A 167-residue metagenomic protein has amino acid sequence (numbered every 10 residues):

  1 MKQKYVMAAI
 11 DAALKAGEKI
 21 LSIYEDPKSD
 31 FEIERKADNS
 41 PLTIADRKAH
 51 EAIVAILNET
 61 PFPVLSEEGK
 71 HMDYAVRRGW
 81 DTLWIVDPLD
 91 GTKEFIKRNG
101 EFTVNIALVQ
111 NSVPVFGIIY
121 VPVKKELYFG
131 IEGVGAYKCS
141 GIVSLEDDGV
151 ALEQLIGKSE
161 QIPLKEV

Functional and structural regions predicted by a protein language model:
M1-L89: N-terminal subdomain of lithium-sensitive/metallo-dependent phosphomonoesterases centered on the IMPase/IPPase/PAP
W80-T82, V104, V115: Short loop/turn microsegments at loop-to-beta-strand junctions
I96: Glycine-rich, Arg-bearing micro-motifs that act as flexible, cationic patches
N99-T103: Conserved structural elements of the adenylate-forming
I106-V167: Acidic beta-strand-loop-alpha-helix segment within the catalytic core of divalent metal-dependent phosphate-processing
